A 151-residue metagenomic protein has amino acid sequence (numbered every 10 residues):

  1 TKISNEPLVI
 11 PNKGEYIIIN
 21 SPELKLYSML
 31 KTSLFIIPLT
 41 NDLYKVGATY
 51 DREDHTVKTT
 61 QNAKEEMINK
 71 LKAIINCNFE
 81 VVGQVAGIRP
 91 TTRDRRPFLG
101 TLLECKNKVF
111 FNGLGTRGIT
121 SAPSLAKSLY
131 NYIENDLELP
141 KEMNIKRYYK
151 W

Functional and structural regions predicted by a protein language model:
T1-K106: Active-site substrate-recognition segment that forms the wall of the catalytic cavity or substrate channel
F79-W151: C-terminal catalytic lobe of FAD-dependent flavoproteins
